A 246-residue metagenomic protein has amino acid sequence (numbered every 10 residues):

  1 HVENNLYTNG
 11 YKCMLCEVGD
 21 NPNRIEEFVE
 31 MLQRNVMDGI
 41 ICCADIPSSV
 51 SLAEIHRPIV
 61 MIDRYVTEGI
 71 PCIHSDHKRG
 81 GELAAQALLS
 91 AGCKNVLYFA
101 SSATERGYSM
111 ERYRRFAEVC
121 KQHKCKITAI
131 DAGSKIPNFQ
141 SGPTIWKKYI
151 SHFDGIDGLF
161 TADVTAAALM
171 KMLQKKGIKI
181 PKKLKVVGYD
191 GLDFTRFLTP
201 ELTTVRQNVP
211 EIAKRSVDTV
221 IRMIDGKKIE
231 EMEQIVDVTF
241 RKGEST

Functional and structural regions predicted by a protein language model:
H1-Q86, I150-S151, G155: Alpha-helical recognition/docking segments in bacterial nutrient-uptake and carbohydrate-utilization systems
T8-G10, V36, G92, K124 (+1 more regions): Glycine-centered short loops/turns at secondary-structure junctions
L15-E27, I73-L83, F99-K147, F160-A167 (+3 more regions): Hinge/beta->alpha junction and helix N-cap segments in small-molecule ligand-binding domains
V29, V36-C43, L97-A100, A132 (+2 more regions): Periplasmic-binding protein-like
P58, C93-N95: Residues that mark the start of a beta-strand
N95, T128-A129, I180-K185: Short acidic capping loops at alpha-helix termini that bridge into adjacent secondary structure
K147, H152-F160, V164-T246: Flexible loop/turn connectors
